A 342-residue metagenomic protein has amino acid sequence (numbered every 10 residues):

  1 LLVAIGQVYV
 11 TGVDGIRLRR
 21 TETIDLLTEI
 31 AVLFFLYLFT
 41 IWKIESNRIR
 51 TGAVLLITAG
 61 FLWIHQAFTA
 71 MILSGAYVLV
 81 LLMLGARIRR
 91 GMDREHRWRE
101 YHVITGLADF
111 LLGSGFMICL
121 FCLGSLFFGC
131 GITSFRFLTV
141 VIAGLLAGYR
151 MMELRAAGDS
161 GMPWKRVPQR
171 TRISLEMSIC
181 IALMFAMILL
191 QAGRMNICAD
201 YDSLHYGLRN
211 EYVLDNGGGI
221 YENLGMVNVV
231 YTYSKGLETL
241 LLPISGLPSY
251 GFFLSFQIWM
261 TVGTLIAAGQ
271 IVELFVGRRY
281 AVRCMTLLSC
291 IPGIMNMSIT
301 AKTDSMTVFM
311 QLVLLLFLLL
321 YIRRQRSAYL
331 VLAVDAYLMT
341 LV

Functional and structural regions predicted by a protein language model:
L1-K165: Membrane-embedded, hydrophobic transmembrane alpha-helices
L18-V32, A70-S74, Y233-S234, Q257 (+1 more regions): Membrane-interface micro-motifs in multi-pass membrane enzymes
T28, V80, A108, L112-F116 (+5 more regions): Transmembrane alpha-helices of multi-pass, membrane-embedded glycan-processing enzymes that use lipid-linked
L36-I44, T58-T69, C122-F128, A192-R194 (+5 more regions): Hydrophobic alpha-helical transmembrane segments
L55-G60, S114, I181-F185, F256-F275 (+2 more regions): Membrane-embedded helix bundles of polyisoprenyl
P168-Q191: Internal/C-terminal transmembrane anchor helices
A186-V276, Y280-C284, M295-A301, F309: Active-site lumenal/periplasmic loops and adjacent helix-entry segments of GT-C-fold, multi-pass membrane
